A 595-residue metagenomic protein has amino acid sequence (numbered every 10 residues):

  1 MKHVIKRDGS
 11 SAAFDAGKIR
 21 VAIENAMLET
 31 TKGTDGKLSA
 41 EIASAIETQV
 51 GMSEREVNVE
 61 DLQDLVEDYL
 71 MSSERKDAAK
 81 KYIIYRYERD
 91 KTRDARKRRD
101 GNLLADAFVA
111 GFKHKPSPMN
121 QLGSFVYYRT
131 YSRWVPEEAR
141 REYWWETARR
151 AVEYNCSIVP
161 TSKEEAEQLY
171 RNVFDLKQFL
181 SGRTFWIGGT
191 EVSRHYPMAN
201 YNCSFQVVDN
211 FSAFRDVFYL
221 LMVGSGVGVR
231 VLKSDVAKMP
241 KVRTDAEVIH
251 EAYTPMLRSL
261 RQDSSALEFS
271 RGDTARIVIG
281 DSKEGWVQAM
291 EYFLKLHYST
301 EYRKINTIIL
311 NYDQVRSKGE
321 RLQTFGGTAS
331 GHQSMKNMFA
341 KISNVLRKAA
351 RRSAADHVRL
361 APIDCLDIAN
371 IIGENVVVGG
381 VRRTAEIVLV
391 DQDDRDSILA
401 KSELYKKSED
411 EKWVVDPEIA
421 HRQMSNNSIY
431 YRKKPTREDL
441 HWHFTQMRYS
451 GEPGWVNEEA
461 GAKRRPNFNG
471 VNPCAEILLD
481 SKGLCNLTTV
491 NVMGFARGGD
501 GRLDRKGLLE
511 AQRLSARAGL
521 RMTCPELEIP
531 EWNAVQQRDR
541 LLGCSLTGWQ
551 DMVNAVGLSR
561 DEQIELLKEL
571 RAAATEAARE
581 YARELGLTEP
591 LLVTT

Functional and structural regions predicted by a protein language model:
M1-T595: Extended catalytic cores of very large enzyme megasubunits
